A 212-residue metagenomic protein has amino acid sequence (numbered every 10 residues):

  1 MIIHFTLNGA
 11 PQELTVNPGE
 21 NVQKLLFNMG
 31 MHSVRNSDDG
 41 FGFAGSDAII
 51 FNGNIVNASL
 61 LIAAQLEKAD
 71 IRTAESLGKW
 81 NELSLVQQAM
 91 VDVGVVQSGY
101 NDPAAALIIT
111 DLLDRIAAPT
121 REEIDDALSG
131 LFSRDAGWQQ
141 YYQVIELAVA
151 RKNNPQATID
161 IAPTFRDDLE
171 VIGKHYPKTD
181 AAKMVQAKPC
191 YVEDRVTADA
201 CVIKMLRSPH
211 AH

Functional and structural regions predicted by a protein language model:
M1, F5-T6, P11-P18, L26 (+5 more regions): Cofactor-binding beta-sheet edge motifs in enzyme active sites
T15, A74-W80, L112-R115, P163-L169: A short, flexible low-complexity segment enriched in Lys/Arg and Gly/Pro that occurs in N-terminal basic tails
G19-F27, I62-R72, V96: Short histidine
Q23-S46, L77-Y100, R115-S133: Immediate flanking context of iron-sulfur cluster ligation sites
G42-F43, N54-I55, A211: Short active-site-proximal "capping" loops at secondary-structure junctions
S46-L77, D102-R134, W138-P155: Iron-sulfur (Fe-S) cluster-binding segments and ferredoxin-like electron-carrier domains, especially [2Fe-2S]
